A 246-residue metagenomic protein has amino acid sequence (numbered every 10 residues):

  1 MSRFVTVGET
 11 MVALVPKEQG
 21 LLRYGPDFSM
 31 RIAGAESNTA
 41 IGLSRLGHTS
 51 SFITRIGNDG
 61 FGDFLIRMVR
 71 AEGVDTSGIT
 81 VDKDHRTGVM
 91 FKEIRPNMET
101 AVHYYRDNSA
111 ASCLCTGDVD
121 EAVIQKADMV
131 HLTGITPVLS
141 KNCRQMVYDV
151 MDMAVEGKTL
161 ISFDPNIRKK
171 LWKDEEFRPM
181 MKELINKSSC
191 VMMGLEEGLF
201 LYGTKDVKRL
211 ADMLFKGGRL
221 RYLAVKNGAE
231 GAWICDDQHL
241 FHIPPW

Functional and structural regions predicted by a protein language model:
M1-D75, M98: Glycine-rich phosphate/adenosyl-contacting loop at the front of the ribokinase-like
R3-V5, D152, E156, K205-W246: Conserved phosphate-binding/catalytic region of the ribokinase-like
L46, A154-K158, K187: Helix C-cap/helix->beta junction micro-motif
T49-G134, E156: Conserved N-terminal subdomain of the carbohydrate kinase-like
R70-V74, E175-F200: Structural recognition of alpha->loop->beta junctions
A122-V123, E183-L184, K216: Structural alpha-helical scaffold elements that stabilize or flank donor/cofactor-binding regions in carbohydrate
T136-Q145, K173, L201-G203: Glycine/threonine-rich flexible loop motifs
R144-D149, E175-K182, K205-A211, P245: Charged helix-capping and loop-helix junction motifs
